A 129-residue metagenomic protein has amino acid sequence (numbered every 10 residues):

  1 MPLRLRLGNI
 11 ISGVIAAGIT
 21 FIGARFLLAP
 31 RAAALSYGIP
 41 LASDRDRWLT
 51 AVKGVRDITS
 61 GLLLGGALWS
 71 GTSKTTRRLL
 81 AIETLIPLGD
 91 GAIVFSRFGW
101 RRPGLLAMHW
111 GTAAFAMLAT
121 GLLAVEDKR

Functional and structural regions predicted by a protein language model:
P2, P30-L49: Interfacial loop at the N-terminal end of multi-pass membrane proteins
N9-L28: N-terminal signal-anchor transmembrane alpha helix
F21, R45-L68, I82-L85: Core segments of alpha-helical transmembrane spans in multipass integral membrane proteins
G23, L64-G66, G91-F95: Alpha-helical transmembrane segments of multipass membrane proteins
L64-R78, F98: Juxtamembrane helix-break-helix junctions at the cytosolic face of small multi-pass alpha-helical membrane proteins
S70, G89-L106: Membrane-helix boundary connector in multi-pass membrane proteins
R78-I93, A113-A116: Hydrophobic alpha-helical membrane segments
F115-R129: Membrane-water interface at the C-terminal end of transmembrane alpha helices
